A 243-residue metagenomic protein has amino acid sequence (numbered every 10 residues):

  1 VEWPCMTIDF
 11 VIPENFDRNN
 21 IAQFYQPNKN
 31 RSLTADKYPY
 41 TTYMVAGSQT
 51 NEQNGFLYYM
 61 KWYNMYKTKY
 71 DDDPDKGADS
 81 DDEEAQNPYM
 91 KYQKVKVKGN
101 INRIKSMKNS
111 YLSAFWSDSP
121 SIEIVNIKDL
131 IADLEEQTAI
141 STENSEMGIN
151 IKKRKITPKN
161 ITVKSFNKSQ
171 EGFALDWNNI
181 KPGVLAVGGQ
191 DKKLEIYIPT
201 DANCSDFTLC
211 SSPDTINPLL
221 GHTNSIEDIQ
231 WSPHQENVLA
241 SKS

Functional and structural regions predicted by a protein language model:
V1-D9, P13-K94, P120-K164, I198-S211: Beta-propeller domains
V1-P4, K94-I101, K164-G172, S212 (+2 more regions): WD40/WD-repeat beta-propeller blade N-cap
V11-E14, P39, K105-S110, L175-P182 (+2 more regions): Loop/turn segments within WD40 beta-propeller blades
P13, W62, S106-N109, D118 (+5 more regions): Short amphipathic alpha-helices and their capping/turn residues within compact interaction modules
N19, T41-A46, S110-A114, K181-A186 (+3 more regions): Structural hallmark of WD40 beta-propellers
D36, Y89-K96, K105, A114 (+6 more regions): Short amphipathic alpha-helical molecular recognition features
S48-T50, W116-S119, V187-D191, I198-P199 (+1 more regions): Conserved strand-to-loop turn within each blade of WD40 beta-propeller repeats
N51-Y58, S119-E123, Q170-F173, D191-I196 (+2 more regions): Short coil/turn segments within WD40 beta-propeller repeats
